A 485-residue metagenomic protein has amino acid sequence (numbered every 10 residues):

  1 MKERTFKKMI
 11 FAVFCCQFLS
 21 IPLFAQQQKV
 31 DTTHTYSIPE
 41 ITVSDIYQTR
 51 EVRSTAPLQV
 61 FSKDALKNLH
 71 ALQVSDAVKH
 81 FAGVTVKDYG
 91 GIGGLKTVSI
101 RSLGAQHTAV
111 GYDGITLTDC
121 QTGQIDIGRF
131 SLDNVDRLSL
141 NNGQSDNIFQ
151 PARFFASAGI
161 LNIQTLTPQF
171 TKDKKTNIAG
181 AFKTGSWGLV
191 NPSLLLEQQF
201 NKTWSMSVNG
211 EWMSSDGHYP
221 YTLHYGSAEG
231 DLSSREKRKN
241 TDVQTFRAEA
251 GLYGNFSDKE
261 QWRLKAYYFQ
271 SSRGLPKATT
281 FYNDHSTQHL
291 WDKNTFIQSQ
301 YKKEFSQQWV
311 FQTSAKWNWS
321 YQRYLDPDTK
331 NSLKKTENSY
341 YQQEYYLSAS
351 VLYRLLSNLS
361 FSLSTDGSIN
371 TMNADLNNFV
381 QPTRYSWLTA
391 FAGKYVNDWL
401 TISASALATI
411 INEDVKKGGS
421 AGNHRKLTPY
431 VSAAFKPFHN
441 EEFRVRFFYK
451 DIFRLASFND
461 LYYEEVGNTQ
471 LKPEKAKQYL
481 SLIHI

Functional and structural regions predicted by a protein language model:
I38-K67: N-terminal periplasmic "start-of-domain" segments of outer-membrane beta-barrel proteins
S75, K79-T116: Extracytoplasmic beta-strand/coil segments of soluble accessory domains associated with Gram-negative outer-membrane
I127, A152-R153, T184-S186, S227-A228 (+6 more regions): Replace "Gram-negative outer membrane beta-barrel proteins" with "bacterial and organellar outer membrane beta-barrel
L132-A179: A beta-strand signature from Gram-negative outer-membrane beta-barrel systems, especially the internal plug domain
G180-T184, V208-S214, L264-Y268, T313-W319 (+4 more regions): Transmembrane beta-barrel strands of outer-membrane/channel proteins
S215-Y219, A228, S234-R247, Y253-F311 (+1 more regions): Flexible loop and strand-edge segments within Gram-negative outer membrane beta-barrel domains
N283-E304, A421-N423, T428-Y430, A434-I483: Outer-membrane beta-barrel signature, preferentially recognizing the C-terminal barrel domain of Gram-negative
S360-N440, Y449, L455: Signature of Gram-negative outer-membrane beta-barrel scaffolds
